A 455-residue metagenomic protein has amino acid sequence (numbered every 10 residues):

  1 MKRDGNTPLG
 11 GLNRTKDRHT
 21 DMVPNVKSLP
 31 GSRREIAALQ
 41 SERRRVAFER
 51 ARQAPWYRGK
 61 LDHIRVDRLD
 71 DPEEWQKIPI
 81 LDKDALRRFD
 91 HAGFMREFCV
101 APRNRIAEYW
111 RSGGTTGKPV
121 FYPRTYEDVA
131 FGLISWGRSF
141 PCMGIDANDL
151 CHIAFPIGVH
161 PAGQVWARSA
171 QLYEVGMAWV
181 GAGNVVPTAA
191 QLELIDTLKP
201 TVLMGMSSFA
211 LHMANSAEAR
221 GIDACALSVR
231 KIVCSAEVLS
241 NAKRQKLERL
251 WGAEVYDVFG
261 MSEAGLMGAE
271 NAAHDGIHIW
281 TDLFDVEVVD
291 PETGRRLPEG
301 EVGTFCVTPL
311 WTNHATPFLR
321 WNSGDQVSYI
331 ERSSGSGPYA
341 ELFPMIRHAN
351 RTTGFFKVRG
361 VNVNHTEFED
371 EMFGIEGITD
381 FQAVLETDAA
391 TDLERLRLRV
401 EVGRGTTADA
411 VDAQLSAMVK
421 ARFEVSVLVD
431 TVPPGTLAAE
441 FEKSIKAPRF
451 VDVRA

Functional and structural regions predicted by a protein language model:
K2-R111, G117-I134, R138-C142, A147 (+8 more regions): Nucleotide 5′-phosphate-binding alpha/beta core
A51, S112-T115, C151, L203 (+3 more regions): Conserved S/T- and glycine-rich ATP-binding loop of Class I adenylate-forming
G137, A189-L192, G221, E369: Short hydrophobic/charged patches on amphipathic alpha-helices used for structural packing and interfaces
G137-L172: Conserved AMP-binding loop of ANL adenylate-forming enzymes
A178-E193, N364-T366: ATP-dependent adenylate-forming carboxylate-activation enzymes
P200-R244, E254-E263: Adenylate-forming
L203, W311-F423, F441, I445: AMP-binding/adenylate-forming catalytic core of the ANL superfamily
R230, L239-S334: Conserved AMP-binding/adenylate-forming
